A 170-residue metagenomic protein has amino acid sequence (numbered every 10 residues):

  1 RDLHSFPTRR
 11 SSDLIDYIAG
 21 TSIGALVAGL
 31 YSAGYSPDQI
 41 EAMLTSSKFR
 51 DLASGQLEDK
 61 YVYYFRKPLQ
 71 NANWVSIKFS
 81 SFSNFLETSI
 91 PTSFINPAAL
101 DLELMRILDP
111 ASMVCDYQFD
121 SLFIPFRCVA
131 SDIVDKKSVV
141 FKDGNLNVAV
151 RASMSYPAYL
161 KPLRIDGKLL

Functional and structural regions predicted by a protein language model:
R1, S5, R9-T21, L30-L170: Patatin-like phospholipase
G24-A25: Catalytic nucleophile loop
